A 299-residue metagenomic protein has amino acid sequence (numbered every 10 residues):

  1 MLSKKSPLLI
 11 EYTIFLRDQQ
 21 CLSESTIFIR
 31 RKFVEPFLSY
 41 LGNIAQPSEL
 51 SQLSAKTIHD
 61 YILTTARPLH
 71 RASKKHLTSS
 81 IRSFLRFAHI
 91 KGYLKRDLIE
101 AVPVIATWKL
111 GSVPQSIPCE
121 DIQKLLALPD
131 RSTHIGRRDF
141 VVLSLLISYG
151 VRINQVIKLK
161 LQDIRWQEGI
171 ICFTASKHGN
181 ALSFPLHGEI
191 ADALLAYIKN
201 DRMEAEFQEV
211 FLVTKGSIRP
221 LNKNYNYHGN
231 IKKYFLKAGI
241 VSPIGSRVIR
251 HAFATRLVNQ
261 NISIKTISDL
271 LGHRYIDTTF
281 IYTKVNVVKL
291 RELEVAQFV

Functional and structural regions predicted by a protein language model:
M1-V299: Conserved catalytic core of the tyrosine transesterase superfamily
